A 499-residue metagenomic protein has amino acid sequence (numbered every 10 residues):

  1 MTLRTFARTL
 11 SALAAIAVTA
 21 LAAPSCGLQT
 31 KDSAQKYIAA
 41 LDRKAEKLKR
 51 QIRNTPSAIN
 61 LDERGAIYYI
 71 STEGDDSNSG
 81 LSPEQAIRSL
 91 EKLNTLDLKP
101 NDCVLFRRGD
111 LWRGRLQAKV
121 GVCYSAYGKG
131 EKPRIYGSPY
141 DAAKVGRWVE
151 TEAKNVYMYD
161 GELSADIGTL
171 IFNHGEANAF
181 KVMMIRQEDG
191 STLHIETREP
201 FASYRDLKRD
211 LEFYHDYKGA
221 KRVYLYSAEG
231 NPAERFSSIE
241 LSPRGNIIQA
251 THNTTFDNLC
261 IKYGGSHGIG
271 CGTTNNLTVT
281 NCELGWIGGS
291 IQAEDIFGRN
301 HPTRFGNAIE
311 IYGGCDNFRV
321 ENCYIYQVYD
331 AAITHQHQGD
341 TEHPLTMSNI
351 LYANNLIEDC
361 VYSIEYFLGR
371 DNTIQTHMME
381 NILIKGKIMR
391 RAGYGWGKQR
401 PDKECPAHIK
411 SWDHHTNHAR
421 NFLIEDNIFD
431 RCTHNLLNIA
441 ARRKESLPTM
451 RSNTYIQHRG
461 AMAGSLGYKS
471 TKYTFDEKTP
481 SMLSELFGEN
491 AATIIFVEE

Functional and structural regions predicted by a protein language model:
T2-A12: Bacterial N-terminal signal peptides that target proteins for export
S11-A20: Bacterial N-terminal signal peptides
D32-G272, G285-R304, I311, T341-P344 (+1 more regions): Extracellular polysaccharide-degrading/modifying enzymes targeting complex plant/algal/animal polysaccharides
K99, K119-V120, G130, P139 (+23 more regions): Parallel beta-helix/beta-solenoid
R113-L116, P243-Q249, G265-G270, G288-A308 (+6 more regions): Short glycine/acidic-rich loop motifs that flank beta-strands on beta-rich extracellular proteins
E445-E498: Leucine-rich solenoid repeat scaffolds
